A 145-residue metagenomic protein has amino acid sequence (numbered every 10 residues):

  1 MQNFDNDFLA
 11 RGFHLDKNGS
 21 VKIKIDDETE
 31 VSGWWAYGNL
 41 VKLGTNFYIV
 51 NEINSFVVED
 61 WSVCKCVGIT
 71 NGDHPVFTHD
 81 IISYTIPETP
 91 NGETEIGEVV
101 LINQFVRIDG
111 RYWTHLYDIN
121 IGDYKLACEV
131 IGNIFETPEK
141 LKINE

Functional and structural regions predicted by a protein language model:
M1-E145: Secondary-structure transition motif
